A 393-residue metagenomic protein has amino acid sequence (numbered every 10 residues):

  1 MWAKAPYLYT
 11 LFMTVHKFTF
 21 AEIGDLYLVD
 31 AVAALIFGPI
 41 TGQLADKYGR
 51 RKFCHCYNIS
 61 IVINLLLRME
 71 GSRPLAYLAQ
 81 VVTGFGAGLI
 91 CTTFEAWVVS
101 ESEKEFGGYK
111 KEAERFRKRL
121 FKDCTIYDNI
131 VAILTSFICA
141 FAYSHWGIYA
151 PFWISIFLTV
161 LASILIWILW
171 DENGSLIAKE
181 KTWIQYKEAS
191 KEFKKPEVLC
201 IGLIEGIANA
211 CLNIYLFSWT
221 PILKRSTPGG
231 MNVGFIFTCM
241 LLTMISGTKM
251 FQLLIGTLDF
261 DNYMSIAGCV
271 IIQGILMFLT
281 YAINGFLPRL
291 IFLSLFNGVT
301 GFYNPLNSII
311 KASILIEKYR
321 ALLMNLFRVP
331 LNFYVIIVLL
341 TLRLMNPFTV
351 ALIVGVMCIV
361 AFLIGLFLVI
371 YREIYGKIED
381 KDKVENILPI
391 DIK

Functional and structural regions predicted by a protein language model:
M1-I36, I61-R73, Q80, K195-M240 (+1 more regions): Helix-loop boundary and gating motifs at the non-cytosolic
T14-V15, G42-Q43, L67-M69, V131-I154 (+3 more regions): Transmembrane alpha-helix termini and helix-breaking/packing motifs in multi-pass membrane transporters
D30-P39, N129-I133, F137, L241-K249 (+1 more regions): Residue-level signature of mid-helix packing/kink "hotspots" within the transmembrane helices of 12-pass Major
I59-R73, I271-N284: C-terminal ends and interior cores of transmembrane alpha-helices in multi-pass membrane transporters/permeases
N64, R73-I90, L287-F302: Hydrophobic core of transmembrane alpha-helices in multi-pass small-molecule transporters, especially MFS/SLC-type
A79-N129: Cytoplasmic helix-loop-helix junction between adjacent transmembrane helices in 12-TM secondary transporters
W146-I148, F152-I156, V160-K181, F367-K381: Helix-loop junctions on the cytosolic side of multi-pass membrane transporters, especially the intracellular loop
W170-I204, I387-I392: Juxtamembrane intracellular "pre-TM" segments in multi-pass secondary transporters
